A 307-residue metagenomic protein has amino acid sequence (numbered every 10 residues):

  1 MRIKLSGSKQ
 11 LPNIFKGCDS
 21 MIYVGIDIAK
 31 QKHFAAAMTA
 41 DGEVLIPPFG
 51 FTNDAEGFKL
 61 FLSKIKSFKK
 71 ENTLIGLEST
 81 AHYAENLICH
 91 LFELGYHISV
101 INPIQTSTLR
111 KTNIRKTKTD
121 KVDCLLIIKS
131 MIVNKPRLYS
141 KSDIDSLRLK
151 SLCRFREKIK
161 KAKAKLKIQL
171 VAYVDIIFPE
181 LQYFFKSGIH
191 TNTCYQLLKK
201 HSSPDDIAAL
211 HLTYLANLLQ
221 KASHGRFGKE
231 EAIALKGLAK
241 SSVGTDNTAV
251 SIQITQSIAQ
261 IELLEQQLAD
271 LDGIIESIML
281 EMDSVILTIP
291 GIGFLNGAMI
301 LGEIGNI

Functional and structural regions predicted by a protein language model:
M1-I307: A detector of single, family-specific signature residues that are central to catalytic or substrate-handling motifs
